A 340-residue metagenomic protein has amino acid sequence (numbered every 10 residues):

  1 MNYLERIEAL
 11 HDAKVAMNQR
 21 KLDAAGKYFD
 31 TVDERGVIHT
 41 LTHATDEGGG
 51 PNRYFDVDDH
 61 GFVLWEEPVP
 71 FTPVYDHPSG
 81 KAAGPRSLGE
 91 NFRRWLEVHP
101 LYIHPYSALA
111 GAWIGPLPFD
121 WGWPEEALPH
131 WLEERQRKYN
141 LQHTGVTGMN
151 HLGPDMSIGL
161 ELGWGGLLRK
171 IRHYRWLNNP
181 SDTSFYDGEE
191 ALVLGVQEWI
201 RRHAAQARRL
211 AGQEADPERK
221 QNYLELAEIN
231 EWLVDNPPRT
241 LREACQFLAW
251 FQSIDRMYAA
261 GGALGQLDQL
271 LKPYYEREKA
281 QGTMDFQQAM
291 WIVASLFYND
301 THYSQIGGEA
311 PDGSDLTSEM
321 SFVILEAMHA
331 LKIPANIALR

Functional and structural regions predicted by a protein language model:
M1-E189, E218, N222-E225, I229-L233 (+1 more regions): Conserved catalytic cores of very large enzyme subunits
D187-R202: Extended non-globular scaffold/tether segments
I200-R208, D268, K272: Extended amphipathic alpha-helical scaffold segments
A211-E218: A conserved hydrophobic secondary-structure block that centers on an alpha-helix together with its immediately flanking
Q213, N236-R239: Heptad-repeat coiled-coil alpha-helices
